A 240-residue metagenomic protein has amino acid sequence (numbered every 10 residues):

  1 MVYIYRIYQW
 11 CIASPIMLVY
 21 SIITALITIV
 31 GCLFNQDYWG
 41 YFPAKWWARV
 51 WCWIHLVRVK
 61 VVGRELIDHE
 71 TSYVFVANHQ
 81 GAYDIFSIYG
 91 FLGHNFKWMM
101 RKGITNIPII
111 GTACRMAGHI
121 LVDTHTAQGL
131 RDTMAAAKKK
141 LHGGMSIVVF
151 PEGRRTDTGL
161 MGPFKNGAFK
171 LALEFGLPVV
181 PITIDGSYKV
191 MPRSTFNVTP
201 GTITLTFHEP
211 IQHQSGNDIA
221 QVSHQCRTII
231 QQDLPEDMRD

Functional and structural regions predicted by a protein language model:
M1-I29, F42, E65-I67, Q221-D240: Membrane-interfacial terminal anchoring regions of lipid-handling membrane enzymes
I4, R131-D240: Non-catalytic C-terminal accessory region of glycerolipid acyltransferases and related lyso-lipid remodeling enzymes
M17, S21-A25, P108-R115, V198 (+2 more regions): Generic alpha-helical secondary structure signal
T24-K45, W53-L56, V62, D68-A127: Catalytic core of membrane glycerolipid acyltransferases/transacylases, capturing the structured, soluble-facing
R49, F86, F169-K170: Active-site phosphate/pyrophosphate- and oxyanion-stabilizing loops and adjacent acidic/basic residues in soluble
W51-C52, C114, K140, A172: A generic structural signal for well-ordered alpha-helical segments
